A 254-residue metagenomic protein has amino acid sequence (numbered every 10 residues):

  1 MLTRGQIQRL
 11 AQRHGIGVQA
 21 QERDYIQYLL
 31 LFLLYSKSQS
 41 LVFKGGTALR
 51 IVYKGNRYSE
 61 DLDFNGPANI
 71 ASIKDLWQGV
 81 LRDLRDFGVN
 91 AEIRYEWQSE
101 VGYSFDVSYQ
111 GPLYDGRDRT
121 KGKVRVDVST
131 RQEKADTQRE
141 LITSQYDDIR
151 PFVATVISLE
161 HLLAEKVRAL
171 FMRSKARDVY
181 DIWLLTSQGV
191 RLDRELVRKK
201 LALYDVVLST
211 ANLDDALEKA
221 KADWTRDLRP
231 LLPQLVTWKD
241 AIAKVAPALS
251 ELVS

Functional and structural regions predicted by a protein language model:
M1-V42, V52-N56, P67-S254: Structured mid-to-C-terminal alpha-helical surface segments
G46: Active-site glycine-centered loops adjacent to acidic/histidine catalytic or metal-binding residues that shape
L49: Short acidic loop-to-helix transition motifs that present clustered carboxylates
